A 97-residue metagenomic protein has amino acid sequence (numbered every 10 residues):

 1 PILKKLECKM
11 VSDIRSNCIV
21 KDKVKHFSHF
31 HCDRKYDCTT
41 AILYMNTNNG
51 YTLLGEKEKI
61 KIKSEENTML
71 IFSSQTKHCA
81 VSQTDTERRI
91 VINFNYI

Functional and structural regions predicted by a protein language model:
P1-M69, H78-V91, N95-I97: Fe(II)/2-oxoglutarate oxygenase catalytic core
